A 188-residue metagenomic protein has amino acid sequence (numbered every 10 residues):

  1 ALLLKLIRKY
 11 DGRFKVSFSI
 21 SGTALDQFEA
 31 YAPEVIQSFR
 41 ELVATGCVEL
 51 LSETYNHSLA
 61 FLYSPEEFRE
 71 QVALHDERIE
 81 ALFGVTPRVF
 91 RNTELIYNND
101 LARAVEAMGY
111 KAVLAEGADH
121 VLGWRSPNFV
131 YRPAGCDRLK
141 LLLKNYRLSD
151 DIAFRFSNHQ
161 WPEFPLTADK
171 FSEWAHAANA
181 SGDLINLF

Functional and structural regions predicted by a protein language model:
A1, R138-F188: Catalytic grooves of carbohydrate-active enzymes
A1, S19-E29, T54-R69, V85-T93 (+1 more regions): The substrate-binding groove and active-site-proximal loops of carbohydrate-active enzymes, especially glycoside
A1-T45: Active-site beta->alpha N-cap acidic-glycine motif
L2-K5, F39-A44, F68-I79, T167-S181: Structured alpha-helical segments in the cores of large, soluble enzyme domains
S17-S21, L51-T54, F90-T93, V113-A115 (+2 more regions): A cross-family glycoside hydrolase active-site/sugar-binding cleft signature
Y31-L51, S58-L74: Conserved oxyanion/phosphate-binding beta-strand-loop segments in alpha/beta enzyme cores
V35-S52, V85, R103-L143: Acidic, His- and aromatic-enriched active-site or binding-groove loops in soluble protein domains that engage sugars
P65-I96, V105, H176-L187: CE4/NodB-like, metal-dependent polysaccharide N-deacetylase domain that modifies extracellular/periplasmic N-acetylated
